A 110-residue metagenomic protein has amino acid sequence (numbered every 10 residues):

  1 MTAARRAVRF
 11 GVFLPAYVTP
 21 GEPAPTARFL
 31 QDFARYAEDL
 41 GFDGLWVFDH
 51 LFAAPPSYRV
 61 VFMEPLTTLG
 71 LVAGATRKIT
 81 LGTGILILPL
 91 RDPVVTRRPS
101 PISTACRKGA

Functional and structural regions predicted by a protein language model:
M1-A75: N-terminal beta1-alpha1-beta2 module of alpha/beta enzyme domains
V8, I79, G109-A110: A structural micro-motif
A16-Y17, L51-F52, I85-V94: Acidic, glycine-rich active-site loops and adjacent beta-strand->loop/helix elements that engage anionic groups
A24-D32, P89-A105: Glycine-rich anion/phosphate-binding loops
F29, V60-E64, T80, L88 (+1 more regions): Generic, well-ordered alpha-helical segments
F42, R107-K108: A structural motif
T76-G84: Conserved catalytic cysteine-centered active-site region of acyl-thioester-dependent Claisen-condensing enzymes
